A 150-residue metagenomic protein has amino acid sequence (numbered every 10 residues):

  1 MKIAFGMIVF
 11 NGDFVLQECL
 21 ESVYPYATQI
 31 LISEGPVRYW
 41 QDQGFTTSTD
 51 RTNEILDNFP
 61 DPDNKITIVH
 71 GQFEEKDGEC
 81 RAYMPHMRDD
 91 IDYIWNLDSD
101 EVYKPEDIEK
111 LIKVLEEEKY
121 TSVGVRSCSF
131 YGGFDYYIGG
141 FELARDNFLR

Functional and structural regions predicted by a protein language model:
K2-A4: Cell-envelope/extracellular polymer assembly enzymes that use nucleotide-activated donors
G6-M7, L31: Short hydrophobic beta-strand elements that form part of the catalytic alpha/beta core underpinning NDP-sugar/donor
F10, V37-R38, F73-E75, D100-V102 (+1 more regions): Short, solvent-exposed loop/turn segments at secondary-structure junctions
G12-W40: Short, well-formed alpha-helical segments that are part of the catalytic scaffolds of diverse glycosyltransferases
S33-D92: Active-site-proximal specificity loops/subdomain of glycosyltransferases
M84, K104-R150: Conserved catalytic core of nucleotide-sugar-dependent glycosyltransferases
D90-K104: Short beta-strand-to-loop acidic/aromatic patch adjacent to the donor-nucleotide binding site
